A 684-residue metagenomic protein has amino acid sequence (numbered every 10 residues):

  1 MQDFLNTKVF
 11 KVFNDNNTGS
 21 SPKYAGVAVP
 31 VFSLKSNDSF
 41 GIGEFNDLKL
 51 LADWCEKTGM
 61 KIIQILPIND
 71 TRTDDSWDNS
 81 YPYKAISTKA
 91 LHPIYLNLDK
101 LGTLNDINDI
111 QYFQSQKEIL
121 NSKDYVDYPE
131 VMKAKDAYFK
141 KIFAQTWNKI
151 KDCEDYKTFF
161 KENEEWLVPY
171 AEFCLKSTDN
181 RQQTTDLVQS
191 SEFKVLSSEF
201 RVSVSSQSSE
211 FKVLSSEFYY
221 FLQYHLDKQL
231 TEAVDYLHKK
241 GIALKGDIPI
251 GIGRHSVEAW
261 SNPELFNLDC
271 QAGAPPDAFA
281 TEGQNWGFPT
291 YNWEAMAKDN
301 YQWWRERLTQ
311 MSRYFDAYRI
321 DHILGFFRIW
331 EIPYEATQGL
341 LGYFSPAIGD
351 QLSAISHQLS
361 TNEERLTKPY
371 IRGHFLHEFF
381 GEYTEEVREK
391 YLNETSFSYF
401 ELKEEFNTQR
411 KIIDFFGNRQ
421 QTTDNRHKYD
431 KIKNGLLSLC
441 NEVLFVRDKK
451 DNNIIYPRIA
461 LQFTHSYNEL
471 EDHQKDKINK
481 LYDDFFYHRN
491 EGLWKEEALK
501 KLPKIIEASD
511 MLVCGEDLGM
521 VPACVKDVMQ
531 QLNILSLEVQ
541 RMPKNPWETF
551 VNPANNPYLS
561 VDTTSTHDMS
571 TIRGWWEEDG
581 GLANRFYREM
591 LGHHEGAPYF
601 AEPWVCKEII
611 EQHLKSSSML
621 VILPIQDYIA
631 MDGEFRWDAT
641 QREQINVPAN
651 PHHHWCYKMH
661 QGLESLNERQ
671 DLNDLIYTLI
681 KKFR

Functional and structural regions predicted by a protein language model:
M1-L196, F200, S205-R684: Catalytic cores of glycan-processing enzymes that make or break glycosidic bonds
